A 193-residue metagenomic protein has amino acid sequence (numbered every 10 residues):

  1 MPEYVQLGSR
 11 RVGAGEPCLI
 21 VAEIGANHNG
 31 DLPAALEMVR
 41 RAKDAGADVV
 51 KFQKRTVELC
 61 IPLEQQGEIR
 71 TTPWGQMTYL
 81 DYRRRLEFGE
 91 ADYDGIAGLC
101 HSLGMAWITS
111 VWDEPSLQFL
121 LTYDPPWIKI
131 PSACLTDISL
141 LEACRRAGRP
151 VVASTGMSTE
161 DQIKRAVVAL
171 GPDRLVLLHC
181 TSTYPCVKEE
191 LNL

Functional and structural regions predicted by a protein language model:
M1-L193: Catalytic cores and adjacent flexible loops of soluble metabolic enzymes that perform enolate/carbanion chemistry on
